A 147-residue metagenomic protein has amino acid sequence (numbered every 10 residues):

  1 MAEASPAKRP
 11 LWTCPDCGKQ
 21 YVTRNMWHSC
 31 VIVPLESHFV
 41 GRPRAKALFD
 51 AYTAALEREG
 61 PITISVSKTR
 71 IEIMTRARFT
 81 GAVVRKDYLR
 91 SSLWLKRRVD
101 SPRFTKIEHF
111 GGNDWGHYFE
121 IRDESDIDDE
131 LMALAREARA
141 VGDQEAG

Functional and structural regions predicted by a protein language model:
M1-G147: Charge-dense, helix-prone N-terminal extensions
